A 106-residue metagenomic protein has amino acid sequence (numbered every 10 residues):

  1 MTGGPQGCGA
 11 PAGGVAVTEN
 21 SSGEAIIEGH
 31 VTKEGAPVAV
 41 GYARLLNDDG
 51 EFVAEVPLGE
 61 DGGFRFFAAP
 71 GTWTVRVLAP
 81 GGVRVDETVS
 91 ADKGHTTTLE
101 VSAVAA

Functional and structural regions predicted by a protein language model:
M1-I26: Beta-strand-rich domain onsets/edges
A12-V15, D61, R84-D86: Short structured motifs
A25-I27, K33-D49: Short, ordered, surface-exposed loop/turn motifs in non-cytosolic proteins
H30, R44, R76-L78, S102: Residue-level recognition of well-ordered beta-strand positions that form the cores of beta-sheet-rich folds across
N47-G63: Short, acidic Ser/Thr/Gly-rich low-complexity loop/linker segments typical of extracellular and cell-surface proteins
R65-P70: Short, flexible loop/turn segments at beta-strand junctions in immunoglobulin-like and fibronectin type III
G71-G81: A short, solvent-exposed beta-strand micro-motif common in secreted/extracellular proteins
P80-A106: Structured interaction patches on ligand/partner-binding surfaces of diverse proteins
